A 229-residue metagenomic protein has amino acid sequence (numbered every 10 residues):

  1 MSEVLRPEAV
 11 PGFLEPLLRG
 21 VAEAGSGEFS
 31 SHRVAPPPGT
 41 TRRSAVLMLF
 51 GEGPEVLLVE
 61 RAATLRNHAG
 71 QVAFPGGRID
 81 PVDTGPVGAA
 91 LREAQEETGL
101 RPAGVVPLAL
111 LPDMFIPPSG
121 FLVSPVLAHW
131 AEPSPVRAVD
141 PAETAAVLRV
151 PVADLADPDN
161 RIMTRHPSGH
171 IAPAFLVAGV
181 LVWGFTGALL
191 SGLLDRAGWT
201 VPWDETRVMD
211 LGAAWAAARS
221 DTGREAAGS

Functional and structural regions predicted by a protein language model:
M1-A73, R78-E96, L100-S134, R165 (+1 more regions): N-terminal leader/linker segments that precede catalytic domains of diphosphate-processing enzymes
V139-L176: NUDIX/MutT-family hydrolases
